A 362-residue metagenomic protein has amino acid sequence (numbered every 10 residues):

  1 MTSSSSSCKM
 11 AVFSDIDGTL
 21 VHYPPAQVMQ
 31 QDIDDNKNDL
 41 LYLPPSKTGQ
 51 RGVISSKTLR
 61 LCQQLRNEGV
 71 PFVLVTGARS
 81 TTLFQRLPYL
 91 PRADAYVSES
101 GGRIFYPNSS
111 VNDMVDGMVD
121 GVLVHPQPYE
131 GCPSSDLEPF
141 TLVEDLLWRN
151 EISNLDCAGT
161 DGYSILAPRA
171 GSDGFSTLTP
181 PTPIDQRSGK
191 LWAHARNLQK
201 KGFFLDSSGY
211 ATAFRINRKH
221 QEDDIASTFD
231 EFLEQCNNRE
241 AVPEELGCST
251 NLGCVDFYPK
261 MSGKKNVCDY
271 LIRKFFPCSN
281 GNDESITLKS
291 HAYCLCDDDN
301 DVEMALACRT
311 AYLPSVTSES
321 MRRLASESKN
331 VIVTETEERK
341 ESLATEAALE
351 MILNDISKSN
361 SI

Functional and structural regions predicted by a protein language model:
S7-V12, I16-L74, S80-T82: Active-site neighborhood of HAD-like aspartate-dependent phosphohydrolases
I16, N36, P91, N300-V302: Catalytic phosphate/metal-binding cores of nucleic-acid and nucleotide-processing enzymes, i.e., regions that mediate
Y23-P24, Q30, L83-R86, P107-N108 (+2 more regions): Short glycine-/acidic-enriched loop or helix-start segments at secondary-structure transitions that form or flank
V53-D206: Active-site phosphate-binding/coordination module
T76, C268, H291-T336: Acidic, Mg2+-coordinating phosphoryl-transfer loop and its flanking beta/alpha structural elements, shared across
A158-I165, R169-T179, P183, R187-R309: Conserved acidic, metal-coordinating active-site core of Asp-based, Mg2+-dependent phosphoryl-transfer enzymes
T336-S359: Glycine-rich phosphate-binding/hydrolytic loop that grips phosphoryl groups
